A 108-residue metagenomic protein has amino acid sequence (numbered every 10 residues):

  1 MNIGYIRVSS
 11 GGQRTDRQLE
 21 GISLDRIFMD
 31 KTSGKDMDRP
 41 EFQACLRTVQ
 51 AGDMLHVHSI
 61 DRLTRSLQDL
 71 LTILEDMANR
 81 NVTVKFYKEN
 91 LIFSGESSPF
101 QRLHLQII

Functional and structural regions predicted by a protein language model:
M1-I108: Short, structured surface patches at the beginning of a domain
